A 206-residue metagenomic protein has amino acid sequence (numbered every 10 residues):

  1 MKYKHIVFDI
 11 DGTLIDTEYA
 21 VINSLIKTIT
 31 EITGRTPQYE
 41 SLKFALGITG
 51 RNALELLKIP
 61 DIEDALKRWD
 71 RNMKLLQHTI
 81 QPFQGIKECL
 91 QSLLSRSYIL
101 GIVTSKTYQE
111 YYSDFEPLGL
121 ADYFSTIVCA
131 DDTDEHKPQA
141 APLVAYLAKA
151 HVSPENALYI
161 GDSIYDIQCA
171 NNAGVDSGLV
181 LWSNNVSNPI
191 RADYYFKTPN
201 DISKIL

Functional and structural regions predicted by a protein language model:
M1-I6, L94, T107-Y108, Y112-L206: Asp-based, Mg2+/Mn2+-dependent phosphohydrolase catalytic module
K2-C89, R96: N-terminal helical cap/lid subdomain that shapes the substrate entry/recognition surface in HAD-like hydrolases
T13, T104-K106: Conserved phosphate-coupling serine/threonine residues in phosphotransfer and NTP-handling enzymes
A20, A45, Q81-G85, K106 (+3 more regions): Short beta->alpha linker loops
